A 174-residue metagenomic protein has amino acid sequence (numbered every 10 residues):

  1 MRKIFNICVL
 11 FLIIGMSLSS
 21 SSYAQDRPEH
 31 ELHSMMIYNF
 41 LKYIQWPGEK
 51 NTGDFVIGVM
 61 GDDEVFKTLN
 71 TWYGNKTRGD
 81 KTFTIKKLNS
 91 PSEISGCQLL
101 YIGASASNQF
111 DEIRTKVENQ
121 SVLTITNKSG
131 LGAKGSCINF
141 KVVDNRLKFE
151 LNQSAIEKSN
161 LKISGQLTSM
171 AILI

Functional and structural regions predicted by a protein language model:
M1-R2, I14: Classical N-terminal targeting signals for secretion and organelle import
R2-C8, S22-I174: Short hydrophobic alpha-helices and adjacent helix-cap/hinge residues
C8-S17: Bacterial N-terminal signal peptides
